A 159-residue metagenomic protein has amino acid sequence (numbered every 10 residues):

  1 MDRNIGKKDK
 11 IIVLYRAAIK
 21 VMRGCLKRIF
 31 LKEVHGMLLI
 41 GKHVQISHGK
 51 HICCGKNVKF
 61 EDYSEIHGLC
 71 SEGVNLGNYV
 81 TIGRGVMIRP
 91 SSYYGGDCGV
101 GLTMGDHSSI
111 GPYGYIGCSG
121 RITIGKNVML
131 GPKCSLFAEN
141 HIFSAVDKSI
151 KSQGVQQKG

Functional and structural regions predicted by a protein language model:
M1-M37, H43, Y79, N127 (+3 more regions): Terminal amphipathic alpha-helical/low-complexity segments used for targeting or macromolecular assembly
L38-L39, C70: Extended beta-solenoid/beta-helix repeat architectures
I46: Glycine-/small-residue-rich active-site loops that bind phosphorylated ligands and cofactors
G49-I52, F60-G159: Flexible, glycine/small-residue-enriched loop-and-beta-strand segment within the central core of proteins
